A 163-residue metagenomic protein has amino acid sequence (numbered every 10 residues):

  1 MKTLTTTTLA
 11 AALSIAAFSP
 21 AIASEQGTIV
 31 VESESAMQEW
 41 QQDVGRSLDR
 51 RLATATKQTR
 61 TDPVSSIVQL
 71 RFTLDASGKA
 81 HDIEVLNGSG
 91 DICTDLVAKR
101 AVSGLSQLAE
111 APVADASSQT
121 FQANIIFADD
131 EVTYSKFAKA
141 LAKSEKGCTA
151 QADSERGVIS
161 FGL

Functional and structural regions predicted by a protein language model:
M1-L9: Bacterial N-terminal signal peptides that target proteins for export
T8-A16: Bacterial N-terminal signal peptides
F18-A23: Sec/Tat signal peptide C-region and signal peptidase I cleavage site
S24-V31, S35, G45-T56, D75 (+3 more regions): Conserved "boundary/linchpin" sites in short secondary-structure elements
W40, T94: Hydrophobic (often cysteine-bearing) scaffold residues that line and stabilize catalytic clefts of nucleotide/cofactor
Q58-S66: Short loop/turn motifs at secondary-structure junctions and domain boundaries
N87-C93: A short acidic/small-residue loop/turn micro-motif
